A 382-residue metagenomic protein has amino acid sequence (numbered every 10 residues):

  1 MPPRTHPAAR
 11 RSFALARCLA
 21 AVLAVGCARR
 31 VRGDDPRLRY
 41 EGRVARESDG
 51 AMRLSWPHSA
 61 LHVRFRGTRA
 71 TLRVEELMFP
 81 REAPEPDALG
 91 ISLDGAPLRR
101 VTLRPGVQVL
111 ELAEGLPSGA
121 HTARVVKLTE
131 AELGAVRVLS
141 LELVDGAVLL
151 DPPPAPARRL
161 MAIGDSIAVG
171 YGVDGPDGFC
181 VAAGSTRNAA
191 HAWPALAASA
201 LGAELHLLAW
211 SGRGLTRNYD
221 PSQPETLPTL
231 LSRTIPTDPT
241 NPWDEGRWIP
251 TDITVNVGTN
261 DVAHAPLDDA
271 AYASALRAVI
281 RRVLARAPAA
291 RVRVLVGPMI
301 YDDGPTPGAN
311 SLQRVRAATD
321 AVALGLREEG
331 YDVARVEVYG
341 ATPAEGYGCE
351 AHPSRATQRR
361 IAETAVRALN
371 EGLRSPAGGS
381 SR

Functional and structural regions predicted by a protein language model:
P2-A28: Sec-dependent N-terminal signal peptides of Gram-negative exported proteins
C27-I163, I167-A189, L373-G378, R382: N-terminal secretory targeting modules
W56-S59, P84, G106, A131-G134 (+5 more regions): Conserved SGNH/GDSL esterase-like catalytic core that processes O-acyl groups on lipids and polysaccharides
L149-P153, T237-P250, R281-A287, E371-P376: Surface-exposed acidic, glycine-flexible loop patches that form ligand/cofactor-binding and adhesion interfaces
R159-I163, A168, L205-A209, T251-N256 (+2 more regions): Structural recognition of the beta-strand scaffold that forms the well-ordered cores of secreted hydrolase catalytic
A168, G202, H206, G258 (+3 more regions): Sec-exported extracytoplasmic/periplasmic mature domains
R293-E337, R355-R359: Substrate-gating cap/lid alpha-helix
C349-R382: Histidine-centered active-site loop/cap adjacent to the catalytic His in serine esterases/O-acetyl transfer systems
